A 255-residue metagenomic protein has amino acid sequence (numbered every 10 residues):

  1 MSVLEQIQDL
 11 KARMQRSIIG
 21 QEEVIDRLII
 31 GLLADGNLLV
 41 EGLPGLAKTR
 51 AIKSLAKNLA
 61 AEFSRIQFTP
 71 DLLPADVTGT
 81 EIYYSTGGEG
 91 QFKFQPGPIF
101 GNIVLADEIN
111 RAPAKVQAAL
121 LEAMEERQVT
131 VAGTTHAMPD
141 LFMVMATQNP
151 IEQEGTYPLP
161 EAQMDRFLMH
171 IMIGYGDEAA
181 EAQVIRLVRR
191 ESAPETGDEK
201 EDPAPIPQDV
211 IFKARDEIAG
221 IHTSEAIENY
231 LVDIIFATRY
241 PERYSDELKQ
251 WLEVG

Functional and structural regions predicted by a protein language model:
M1-V24, G220-I221: Dynamic helix-loop-helix/coil hinge segments at AAA+ ATPase domain boundaries and subdomain interfaces
S17, P44, I109: The conserved Walker
R27-I30, Y84-L105: Conserved alpha-helical scaffold flanking the Walker A/P-loop in AAA+ ATPase domains
L32-P70: Walker A/P-loop
E41-P44, R65-Q67, G87-Q95, E126-L141 (+2 more regions): Conserved Walker
Q67-L72, L168-A180, D202, I221-T223: Conserved AAA+ ATPase "SRH/arginine-finger" region at the nucleotide-binding site
P98-E125, P139, E154-R166, Y175-V184: Conserved AAA+/SF3 P-loop NTPase catalytic/coupling segment centered on the Walker-B
P194-G255: Basic, amphipathic alpha-helical bundle interface domains used for macromolecular binding and assembly
